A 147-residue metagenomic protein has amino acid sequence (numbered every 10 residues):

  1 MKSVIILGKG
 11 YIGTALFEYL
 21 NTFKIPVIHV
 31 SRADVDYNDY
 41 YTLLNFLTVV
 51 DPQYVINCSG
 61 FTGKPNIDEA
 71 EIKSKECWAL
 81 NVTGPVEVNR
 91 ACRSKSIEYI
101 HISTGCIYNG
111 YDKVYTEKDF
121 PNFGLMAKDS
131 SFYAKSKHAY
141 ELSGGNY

Functional and structural regions predicted by a protein language model:
M1-F23: N-terminal Rossmann NAD(P)H-binding glycine-rich loop of SDR-like oxidoreductase domains
I6-L7, V30, V55-S59, Y99-G105 (+1 more regions): SDR active-site strand-loop-helix element
A15, Y19, A91, S143: Rossmann-fold NAD(P)-dependent oxidoreductase module
F23, V50, S94-K95: Helix C-cap/helix->beta junction micro-motif
H29-Y41: Rossmann-fold cofactor-recognition segment
Y40-L80: NAD(P)H-binding glycine-rich loop region in Rossmannoid oxidoreductase-like domains and their noncatalytic homologs
E69-I100: NAD(P)-cofactor binding segment of oxidoreductase domains
I72-A79, T83, I107-Y147: Catalytic helix-loop patch of NAD(P)-dependent Rossmann-fold dehydrogenases
